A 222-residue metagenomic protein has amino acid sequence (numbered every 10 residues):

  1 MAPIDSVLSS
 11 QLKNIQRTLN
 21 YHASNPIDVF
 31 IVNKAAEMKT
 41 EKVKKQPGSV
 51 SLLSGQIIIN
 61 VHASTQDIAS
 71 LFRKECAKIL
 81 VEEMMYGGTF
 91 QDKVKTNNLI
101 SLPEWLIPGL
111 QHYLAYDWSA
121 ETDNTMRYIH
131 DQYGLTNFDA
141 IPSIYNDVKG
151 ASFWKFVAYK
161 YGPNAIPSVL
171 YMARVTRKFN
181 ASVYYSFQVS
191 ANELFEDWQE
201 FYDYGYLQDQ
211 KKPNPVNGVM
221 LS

Functional and structural regions predicted by a protein language model:
M1-P3, I57-D67, K95-S101, F138-I144 (+2 more regions): Second-shell loop/turn segments in exported
M1-V29, R73-C76, L80-E83: Zn2+-dependent metallopeptidase catalytic core
V7-S10, V175-S222: Beta/coil-rich, acidic/histidine-enriched accessory regions frequently appended to metallopeptidases
N14-F30, G88-K93, N124-R127, N164-L170: Surface-exposed patches in mature extracellular/periplasmic domains of secreted proteins
I15, W105-L106, L110, L114-E121 (+1 more regions): Active-site-proximal alpha-helical
A23-T40, N97-N98: Acidic helix-start/capping segments at beta-turn-to-alpha-helix junctions
A35-S51: Charged, often glycine-rich, active-site loop that binds/positions anionic groups
S49-E121, P167: Zinc-dependent metallopeptidase catalytic helix centered on the HExxH motif and its immediate flanking segment
